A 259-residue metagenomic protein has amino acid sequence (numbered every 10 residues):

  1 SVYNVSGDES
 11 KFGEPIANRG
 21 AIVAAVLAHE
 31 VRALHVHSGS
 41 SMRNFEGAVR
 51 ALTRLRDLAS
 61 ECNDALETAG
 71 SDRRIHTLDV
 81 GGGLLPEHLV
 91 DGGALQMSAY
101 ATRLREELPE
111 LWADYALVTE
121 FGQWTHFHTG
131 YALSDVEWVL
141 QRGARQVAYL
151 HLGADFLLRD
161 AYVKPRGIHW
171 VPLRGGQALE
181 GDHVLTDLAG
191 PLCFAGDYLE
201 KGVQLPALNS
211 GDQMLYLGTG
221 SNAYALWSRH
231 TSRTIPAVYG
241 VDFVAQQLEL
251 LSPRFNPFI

Functional and structural regions predicted by a protein language model:
S1-T77, R103, E107: Active-site-proximal beta-alpha core segment in soluble small-molecule metabolic enzymes
N18, S38, N44, P86-H88 (+4 more regions): Basic, gly/Ser/Thr/Pro-rich low-complexity segments located predominantly at protein N termini
L27-A28, G39, D57-E67, E106-A113 (+5 more regions): Generic secondary-structure signature for well-ordered alpha-helical cores
H35-H37, D79, Y149, D187: Conserved beta-strand segments that form the floor/walls of ligand-binding pockets within enzyme and binding domains
H37-S40, L78-E87, F121-W124: Glycine-rich beta-strand-to-loop/alpha-helix junction loops that act as flexible
N44-R50, E87-Y100, F127-W138, K201-Q204: Short glycine/threonine-rich loop-to-helix capping motif typified by GTGT followed within a few residues by an Asp-Pro
I75, L95, A99-W112, E200-L217: Acidic/histidine-enriched ion/cofactor-binding microenvironments in catalytic or ligand-binding pockets
A116-I259: Charged (often Lys/Glu-rich) extended helix/loop segments that serve as interaction or gating elements
